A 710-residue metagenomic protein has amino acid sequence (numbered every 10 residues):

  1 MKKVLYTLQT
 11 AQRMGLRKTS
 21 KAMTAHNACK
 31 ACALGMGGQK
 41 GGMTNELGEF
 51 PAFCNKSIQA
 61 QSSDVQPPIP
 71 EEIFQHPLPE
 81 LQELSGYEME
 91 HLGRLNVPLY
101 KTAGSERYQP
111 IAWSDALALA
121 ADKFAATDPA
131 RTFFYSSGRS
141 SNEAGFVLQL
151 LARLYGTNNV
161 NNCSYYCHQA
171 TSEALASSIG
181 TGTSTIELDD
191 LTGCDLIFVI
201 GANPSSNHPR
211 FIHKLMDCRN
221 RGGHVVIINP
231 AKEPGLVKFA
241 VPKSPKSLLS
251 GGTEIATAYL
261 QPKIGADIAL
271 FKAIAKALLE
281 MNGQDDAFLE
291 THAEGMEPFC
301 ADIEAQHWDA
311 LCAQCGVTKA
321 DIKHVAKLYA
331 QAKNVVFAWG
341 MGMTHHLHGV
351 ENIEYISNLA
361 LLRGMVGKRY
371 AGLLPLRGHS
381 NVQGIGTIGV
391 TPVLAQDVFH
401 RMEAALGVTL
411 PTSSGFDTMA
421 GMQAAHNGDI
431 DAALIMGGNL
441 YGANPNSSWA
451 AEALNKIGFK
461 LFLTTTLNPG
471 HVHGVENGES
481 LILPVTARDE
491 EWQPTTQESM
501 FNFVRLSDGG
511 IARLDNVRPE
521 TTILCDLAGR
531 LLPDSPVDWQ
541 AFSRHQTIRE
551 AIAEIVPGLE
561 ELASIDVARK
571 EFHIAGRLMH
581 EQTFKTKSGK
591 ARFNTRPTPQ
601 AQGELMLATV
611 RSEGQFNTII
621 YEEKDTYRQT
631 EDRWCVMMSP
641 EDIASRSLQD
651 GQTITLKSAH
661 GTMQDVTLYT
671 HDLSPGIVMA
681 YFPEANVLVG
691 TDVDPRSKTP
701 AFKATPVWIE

Functional and structural regions predicted by a protein language model:
M1-E490, L527, L531, K570-A575 (+1 more regions): Catalytic alpha/large subunits of respiratory electron-transfer oxidoreductases, centered on bis-MGD molybdoenzymes
S20, C32, D508-I565, K624-M637 (+1 more regions): Long, contiguous, secondary-structure-rich segments that constitute the structural scaffold of globular domains
E88-A103, L605-C635: Glycine-rich loop/turn
L188, L481, R488-R513, L524 (+1 more regions): Glycine/threonine-rich phosphate-binding loop and adjacent beta-strand/alpha-helix elements that clamp
A332-N334, I430-D431, I457-G458, N477-S480 (+11 more regions): Active-site lining segments that contact anionic ligands and/or coordinate catalytic metals
A443-N446, H471-V472, W492-P494, F616-I619 (+3 more regions): Extended hydrophobic-aromatic, low-complexity segments
R488, F503, G589, T609 (+2 more regions): Flexible, low-hydrophobicity surface segments
A541-T626: Long, low-complexity segments enriched in small/aliphatic residues
